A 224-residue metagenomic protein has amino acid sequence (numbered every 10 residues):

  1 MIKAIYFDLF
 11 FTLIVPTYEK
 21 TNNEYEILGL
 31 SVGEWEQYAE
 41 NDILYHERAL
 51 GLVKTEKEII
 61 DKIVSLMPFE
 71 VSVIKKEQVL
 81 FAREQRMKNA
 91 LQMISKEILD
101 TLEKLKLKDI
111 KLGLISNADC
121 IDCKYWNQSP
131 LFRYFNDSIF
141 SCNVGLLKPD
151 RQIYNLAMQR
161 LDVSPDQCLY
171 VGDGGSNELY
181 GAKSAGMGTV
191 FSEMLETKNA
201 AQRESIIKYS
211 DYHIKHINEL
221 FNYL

Functional and structural regions predicted by a protein language model:
M1-I5, G33, M93, L99 (+2 more regions): Asp-based, Mg2+/Mn2+-dependent phosphohydrolase catalytic module
I2-D100, L107, K124: N-terminal helical cap/lid subdomain that shapes the substrate entry/recognition surface in HAD-like hydrolases
